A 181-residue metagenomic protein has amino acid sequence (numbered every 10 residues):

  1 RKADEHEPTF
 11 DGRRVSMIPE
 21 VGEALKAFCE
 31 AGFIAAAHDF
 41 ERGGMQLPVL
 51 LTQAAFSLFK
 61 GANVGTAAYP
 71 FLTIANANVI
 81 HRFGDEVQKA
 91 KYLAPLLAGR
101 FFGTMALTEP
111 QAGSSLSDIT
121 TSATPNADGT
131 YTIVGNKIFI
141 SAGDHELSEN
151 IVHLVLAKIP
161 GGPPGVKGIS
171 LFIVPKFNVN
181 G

Functional and structural regions predicted by a protein language model:
R1-F71, V87, K91, S114: Amphipathic, small/basic residue-rich leader segments at the start of a protein or domain
T9-F10, G43-Q46, A75-V79, Q88 (+4 more regions): Flexible loop/turn segments at secondary-structure boundaries
S57, N78-R82: Short glycine/serine- and small hydrophobic-enriched flexible loop segments
H81, A106-L107, S117, V134: C-terminal structured domain segments across diverse proteins
A98-L107: A short, Trp-centered hydrophobic/proline-enriched beta-strand micro-motif
A123-T124: A structural signal for short hydrophobic beta-strand segments in well-ordered beta-sheet cores
T130, V134-N180: A short core secondary-structure module
